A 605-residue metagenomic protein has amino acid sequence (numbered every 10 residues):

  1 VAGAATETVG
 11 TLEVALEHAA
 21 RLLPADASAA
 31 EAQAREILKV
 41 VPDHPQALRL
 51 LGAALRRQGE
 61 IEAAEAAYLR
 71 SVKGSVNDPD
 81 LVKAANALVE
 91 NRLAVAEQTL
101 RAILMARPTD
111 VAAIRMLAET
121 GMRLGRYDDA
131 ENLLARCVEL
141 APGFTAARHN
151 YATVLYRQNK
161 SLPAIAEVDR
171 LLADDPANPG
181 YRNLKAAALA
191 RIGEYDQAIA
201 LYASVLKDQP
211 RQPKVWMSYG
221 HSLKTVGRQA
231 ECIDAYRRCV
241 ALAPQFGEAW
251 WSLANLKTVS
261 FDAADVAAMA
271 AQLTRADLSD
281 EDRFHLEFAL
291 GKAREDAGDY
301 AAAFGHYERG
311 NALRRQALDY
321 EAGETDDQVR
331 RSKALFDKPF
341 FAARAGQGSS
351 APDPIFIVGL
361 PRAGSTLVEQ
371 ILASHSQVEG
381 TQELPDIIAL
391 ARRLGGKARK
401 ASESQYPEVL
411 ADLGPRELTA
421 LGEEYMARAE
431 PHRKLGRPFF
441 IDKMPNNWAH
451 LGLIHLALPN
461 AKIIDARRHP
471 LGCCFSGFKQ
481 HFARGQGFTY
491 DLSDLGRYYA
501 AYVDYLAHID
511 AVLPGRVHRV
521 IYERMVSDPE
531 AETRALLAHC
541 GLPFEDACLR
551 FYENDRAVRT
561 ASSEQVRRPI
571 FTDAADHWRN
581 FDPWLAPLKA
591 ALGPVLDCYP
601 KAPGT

Functional and structural regions predicted by a protein language model:
V1-K434, T605: Alpha-helical solenoid repeat scaffolds of the TPR/TPR-like class and their adjacent stem/linker regions that mediate
I192, V226, A235-V240, T381 (+3 more regions): PAPS-dependent sulfotransferase catalytic domain
D597-T605: A short, highly charged, low-complexity intrinsically disordered segment
